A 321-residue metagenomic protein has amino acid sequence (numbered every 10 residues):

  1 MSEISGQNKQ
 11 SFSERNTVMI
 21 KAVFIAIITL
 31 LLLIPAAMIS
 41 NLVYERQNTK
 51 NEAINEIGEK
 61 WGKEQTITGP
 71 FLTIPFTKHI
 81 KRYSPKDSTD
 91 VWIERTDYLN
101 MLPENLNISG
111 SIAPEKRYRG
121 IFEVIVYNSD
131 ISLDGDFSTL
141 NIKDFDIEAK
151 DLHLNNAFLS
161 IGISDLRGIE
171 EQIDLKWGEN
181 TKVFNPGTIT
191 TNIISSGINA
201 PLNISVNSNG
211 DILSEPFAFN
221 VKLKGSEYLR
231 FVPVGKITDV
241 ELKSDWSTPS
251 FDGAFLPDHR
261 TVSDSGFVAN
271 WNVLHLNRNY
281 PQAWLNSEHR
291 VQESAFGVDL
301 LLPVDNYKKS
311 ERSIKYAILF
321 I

Functional and structural regions predicted by a protein language model:
M1-E14: N-terminal Lys/Arg-rich, disordered targeting/topogenic segments
E14-N41, E45: Hydrophobic alpha-helical transmembrane signal-anchor segments
I39-E64: Alpha-helical transmembrane signal-anchor/signal-peptide segments
E52, E59, G69, T73 (+1 more regions): Soluble non-transmembrane domains of integral membrane proteins
I74-F76, I80-K81: Short, structured protein-protein interaction patches enriched in aromatics and acidic/basic residues, typified by
F296-N306: Juxtamembrane membrane-water interface segments that cap and precede transmembrane helices
S310-I321: Core alpha-helical transmembrane segments of integral membrane proteins
